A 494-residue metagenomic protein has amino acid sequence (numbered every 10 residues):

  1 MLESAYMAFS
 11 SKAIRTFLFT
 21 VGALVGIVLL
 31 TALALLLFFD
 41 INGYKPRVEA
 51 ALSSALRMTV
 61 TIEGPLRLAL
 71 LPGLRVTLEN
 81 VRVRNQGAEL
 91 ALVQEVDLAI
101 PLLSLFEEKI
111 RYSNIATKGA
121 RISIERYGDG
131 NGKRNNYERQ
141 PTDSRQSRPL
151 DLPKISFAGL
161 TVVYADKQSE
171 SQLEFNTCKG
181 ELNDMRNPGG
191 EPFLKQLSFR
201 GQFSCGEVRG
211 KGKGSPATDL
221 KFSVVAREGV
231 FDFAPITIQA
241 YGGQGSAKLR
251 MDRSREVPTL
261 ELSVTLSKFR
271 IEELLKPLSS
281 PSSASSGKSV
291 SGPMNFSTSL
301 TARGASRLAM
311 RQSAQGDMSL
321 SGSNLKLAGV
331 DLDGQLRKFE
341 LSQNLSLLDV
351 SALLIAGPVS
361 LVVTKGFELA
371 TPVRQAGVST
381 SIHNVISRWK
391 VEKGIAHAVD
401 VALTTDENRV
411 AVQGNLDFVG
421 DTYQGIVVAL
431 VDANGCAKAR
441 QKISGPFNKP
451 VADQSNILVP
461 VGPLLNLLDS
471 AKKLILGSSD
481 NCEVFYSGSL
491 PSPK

Functional and structural regions predicted by a protein language model:
L2-R57, S478-P493: N-terminal type II signal-anchor transmembrane helix that functions as the membrane-insertion/stop-transfer segment
S54-T61, K393-I395: Short secondary-structure junctions
R67-D129, D143-A165, M185-L197, L308-M310: Flexible beta-edge/linker motif
L68-L74, P101-E108, F339-P372, N434-C436 (+1 more regions): Alpha-helical membrane-targeting segments
Y112, T117, I122-I124, F175 (+3 more regions): Extracellular beta-strand solenoids
I124-Y127, I271-L275, L327-V330, A452: Outer-membrane beta-barrel proteins
N136-E170, E174, E181-D252, T259-L262 (+2 more regions): Solvent-exposed beta-strand/coil patches in large extracellular/periplasmic or lumenal scaffold regions
N415-S478: C-terminal or late-domain output modules
